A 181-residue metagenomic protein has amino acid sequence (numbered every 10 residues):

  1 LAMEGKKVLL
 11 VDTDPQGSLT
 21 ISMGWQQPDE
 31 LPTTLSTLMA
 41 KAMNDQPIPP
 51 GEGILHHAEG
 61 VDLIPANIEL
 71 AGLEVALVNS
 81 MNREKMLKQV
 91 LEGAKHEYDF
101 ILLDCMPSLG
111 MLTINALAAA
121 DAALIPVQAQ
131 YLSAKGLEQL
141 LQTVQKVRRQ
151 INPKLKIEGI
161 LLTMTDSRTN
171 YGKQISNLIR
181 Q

Functional and structural regions predicted by a protein language model:
L1-Q181: P-loop NTP-binding core
